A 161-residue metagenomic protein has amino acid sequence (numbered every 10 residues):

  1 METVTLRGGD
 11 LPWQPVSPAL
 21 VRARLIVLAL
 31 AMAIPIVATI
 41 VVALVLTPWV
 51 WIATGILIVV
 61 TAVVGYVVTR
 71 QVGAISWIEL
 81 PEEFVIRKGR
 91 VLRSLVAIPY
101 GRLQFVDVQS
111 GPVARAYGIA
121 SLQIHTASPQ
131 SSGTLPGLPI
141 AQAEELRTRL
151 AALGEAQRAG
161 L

Functional and structural regions predicted by a protein language model:
M1-L161: N-terminal basic, Ser/Thr-rich segments that initiate or prime the first beta/alpha elements at protein or domain
